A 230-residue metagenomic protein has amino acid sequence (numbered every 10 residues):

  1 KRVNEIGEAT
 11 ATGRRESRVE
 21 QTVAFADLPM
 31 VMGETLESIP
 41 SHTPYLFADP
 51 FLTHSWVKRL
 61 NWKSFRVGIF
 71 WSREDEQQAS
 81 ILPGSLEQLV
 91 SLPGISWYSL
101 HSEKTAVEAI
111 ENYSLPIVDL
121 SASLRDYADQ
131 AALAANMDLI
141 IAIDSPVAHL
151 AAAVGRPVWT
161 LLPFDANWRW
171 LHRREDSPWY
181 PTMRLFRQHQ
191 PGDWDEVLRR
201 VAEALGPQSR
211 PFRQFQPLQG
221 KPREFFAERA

Functional and structural regions predicted by a protein language model:
K1-A230: Catalytic machinery of carbohydrate-active enzymes, primarily nucleotide-sugar-dependent glycosyltransferases
